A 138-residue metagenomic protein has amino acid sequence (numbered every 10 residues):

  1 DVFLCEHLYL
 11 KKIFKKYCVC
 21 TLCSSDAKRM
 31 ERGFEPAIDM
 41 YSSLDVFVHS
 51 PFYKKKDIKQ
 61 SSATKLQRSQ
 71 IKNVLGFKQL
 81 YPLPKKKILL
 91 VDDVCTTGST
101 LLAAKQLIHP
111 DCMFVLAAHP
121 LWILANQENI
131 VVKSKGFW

Functional and structural regions predicted by a protein language model:
D1-L89, T97-W138: Conserved PRPP/pyrophosphate-binding segment of the phosphoribosyltransferase/PRPP-pathway fold
D93: Active-site-proximal glycine-rich helix-loop-beta segment
